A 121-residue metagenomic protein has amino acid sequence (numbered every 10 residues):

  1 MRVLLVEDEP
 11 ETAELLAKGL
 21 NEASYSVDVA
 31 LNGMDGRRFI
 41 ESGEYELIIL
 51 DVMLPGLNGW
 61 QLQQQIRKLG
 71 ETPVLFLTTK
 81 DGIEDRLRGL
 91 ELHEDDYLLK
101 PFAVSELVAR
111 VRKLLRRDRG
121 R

Functional and structural regions predicted by a protein language model:
M1-G120: N-terminal/domain-start alpha-helical segments
